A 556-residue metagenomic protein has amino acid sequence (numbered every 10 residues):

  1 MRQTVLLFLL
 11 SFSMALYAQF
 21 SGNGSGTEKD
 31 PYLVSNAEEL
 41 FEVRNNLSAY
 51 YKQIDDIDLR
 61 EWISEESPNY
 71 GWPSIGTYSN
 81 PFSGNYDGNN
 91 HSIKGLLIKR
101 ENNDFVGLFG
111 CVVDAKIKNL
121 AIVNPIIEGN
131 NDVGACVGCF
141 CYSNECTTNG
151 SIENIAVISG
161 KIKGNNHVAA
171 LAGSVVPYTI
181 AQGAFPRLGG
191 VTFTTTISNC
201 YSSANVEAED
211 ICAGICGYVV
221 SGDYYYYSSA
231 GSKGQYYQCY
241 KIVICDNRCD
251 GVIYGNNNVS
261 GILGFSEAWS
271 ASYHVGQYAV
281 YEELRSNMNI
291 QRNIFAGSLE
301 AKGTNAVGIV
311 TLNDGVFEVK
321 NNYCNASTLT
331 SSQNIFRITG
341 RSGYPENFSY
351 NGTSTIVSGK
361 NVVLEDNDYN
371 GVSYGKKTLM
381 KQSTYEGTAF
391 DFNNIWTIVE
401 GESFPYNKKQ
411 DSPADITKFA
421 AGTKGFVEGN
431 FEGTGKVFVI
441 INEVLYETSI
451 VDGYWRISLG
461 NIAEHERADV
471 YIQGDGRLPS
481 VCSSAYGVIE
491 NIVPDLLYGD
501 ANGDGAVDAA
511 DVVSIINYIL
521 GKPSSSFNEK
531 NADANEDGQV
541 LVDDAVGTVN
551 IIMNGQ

Functional and structural regions predicted by a protein language model:
M1-V5: Positively charged n-region of N-terminal signal peptides that target proteins for export
L6-A15: Bacterial N-terminal signal peptides
Q19-G422, D469-Y471, V481, A485-I489: Surface-exposed repetitive/solenoidal architectures
K418-G433: A short, amphipathic beta-strand motif
F431-K436, A463-H465: Short proline/glycine-enriched turn/loop motifs at strand-loop junctions of beta-rich domains
E443-R456: Short, acidic Ser/Thr/Gly-rich low-complexity loop/linker segments typical of extracellular and cell-surface proteins
Y454-R467: Short Pro-Gly-centered beta-turn/loop motif in secreted/extracellular proteins
N461, I472, G476, S480-Q556: Cellulosome-associated attachment modules in secreted, modular CAZymes
